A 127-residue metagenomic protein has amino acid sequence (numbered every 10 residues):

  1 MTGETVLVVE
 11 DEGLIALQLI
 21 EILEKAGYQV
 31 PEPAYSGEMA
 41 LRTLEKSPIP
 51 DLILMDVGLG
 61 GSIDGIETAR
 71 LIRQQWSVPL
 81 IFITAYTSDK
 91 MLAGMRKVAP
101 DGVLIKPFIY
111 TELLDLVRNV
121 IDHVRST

Functional and structural regions predicted by a protein language model:
E10: Conserved acidic carboxylate
G13-E32, G37: Two-component/phosphorelay signaling modules centered on CheY-like receiver
I20, P33-L52: Acidic, metal-coordinating helix/loop segments flanking the phosphotransfer/catalytic sites of two-component signaling
G58-G60: The short loop immediately C-terminal to the conserved phospho-acceptor aspartate in CheY-like receiver
D64-V78: Short amphipathic alpha-helix used as the core "switch/output" element in two-component signaling
Q74, T87-I105, D115: Alpha4 helix (beta4-alpha4-beta5 surface) of REC/receiver domains from two-component response regulators
K90, F108-N119, R125: C-terminal output helix
